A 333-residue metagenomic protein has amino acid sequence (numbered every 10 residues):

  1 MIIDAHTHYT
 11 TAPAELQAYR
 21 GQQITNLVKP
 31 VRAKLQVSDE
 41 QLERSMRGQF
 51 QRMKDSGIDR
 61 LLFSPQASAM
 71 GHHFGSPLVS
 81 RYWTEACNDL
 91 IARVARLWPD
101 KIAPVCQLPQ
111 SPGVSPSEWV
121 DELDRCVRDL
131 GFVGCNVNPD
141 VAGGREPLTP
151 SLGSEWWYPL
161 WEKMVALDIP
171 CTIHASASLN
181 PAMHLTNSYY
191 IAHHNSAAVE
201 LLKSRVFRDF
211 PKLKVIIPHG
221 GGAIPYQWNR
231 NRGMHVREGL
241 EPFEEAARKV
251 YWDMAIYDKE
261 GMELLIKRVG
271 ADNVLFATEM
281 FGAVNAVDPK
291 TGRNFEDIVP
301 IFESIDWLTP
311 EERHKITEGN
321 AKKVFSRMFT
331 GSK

Functional and structural regions predicted by a protein language model:
M1-A5, T11-R60, D89-R96, D121-R125 (+6 more regions): Mid-to-C-terminal alpha-helical segments outside catalytic/metal-binding sites
I3-T7, L61-F63, A103-C106, C135-V137 (+4 more regions): Hydrophobic faces of well-ordered beta-strands that scaffold small-molecule active sites in alpha/beta enzyme cores
D4, L202-A247: Aromatic-lined glycan-binding groove of carbohydrate-active enzymes
H8, D140-A142, S176-A177, G221 (+1 more regions): Catalytic metal-binding/acid-base residues of hydrolase active sites
D59-R60, P65-A197: Active-site gating/metal-coordination segments in enzymes
P99-D100, G131, P159, R208-K212 (+2 more regions): Proline-centered flexible-loop/turn and helix-kink motifs
L130-V133, A166-P170, F210-L213, A246-V250 (+1 more regions): Glycine-enriched alpha-helix->loop->beta-strand junction motifs that scaffold or abut catalytic
G144-R145, A182-N195, R208-G221, P225 (+1 more regions): Active-site core of metal-dependent hydrolases
